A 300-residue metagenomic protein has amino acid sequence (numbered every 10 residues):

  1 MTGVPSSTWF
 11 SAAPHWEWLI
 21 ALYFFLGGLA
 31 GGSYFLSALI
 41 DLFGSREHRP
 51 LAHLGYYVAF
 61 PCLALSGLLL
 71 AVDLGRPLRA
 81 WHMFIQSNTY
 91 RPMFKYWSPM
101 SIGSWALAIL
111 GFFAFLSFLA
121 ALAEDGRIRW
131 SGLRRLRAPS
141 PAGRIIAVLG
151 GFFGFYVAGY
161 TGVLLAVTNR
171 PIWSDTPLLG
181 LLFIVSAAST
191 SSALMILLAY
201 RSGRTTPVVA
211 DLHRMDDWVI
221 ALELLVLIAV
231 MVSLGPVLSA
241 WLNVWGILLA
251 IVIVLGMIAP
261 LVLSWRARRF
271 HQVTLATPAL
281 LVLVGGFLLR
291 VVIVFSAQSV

Functional and structural regions predicted by a protein language model:
M1-L42, V291, F295-S299: N-terminal signal-anchor module of multipass membrane proteins
P5-A13, M83-M93, W130-L136: Inter-helical loop and helix-membrane interface segments of multi-pass membrane transporters/permeases
E17, F24-L26, F43-R46, S98 (+3 more regions): Long, contiguous internal "core" modules enriched in hydrophobic/ aromatic residues
L29-I85, T89-A106: Membrane helical hairpin/interfacial module
S66-L69, P260, G285-G286: Alpha-helical transmembrane segments of multi-pass membrane proteins
T277-S296: Final/C-terminal transmembrane alpha-helix of multipass membrane proteins
